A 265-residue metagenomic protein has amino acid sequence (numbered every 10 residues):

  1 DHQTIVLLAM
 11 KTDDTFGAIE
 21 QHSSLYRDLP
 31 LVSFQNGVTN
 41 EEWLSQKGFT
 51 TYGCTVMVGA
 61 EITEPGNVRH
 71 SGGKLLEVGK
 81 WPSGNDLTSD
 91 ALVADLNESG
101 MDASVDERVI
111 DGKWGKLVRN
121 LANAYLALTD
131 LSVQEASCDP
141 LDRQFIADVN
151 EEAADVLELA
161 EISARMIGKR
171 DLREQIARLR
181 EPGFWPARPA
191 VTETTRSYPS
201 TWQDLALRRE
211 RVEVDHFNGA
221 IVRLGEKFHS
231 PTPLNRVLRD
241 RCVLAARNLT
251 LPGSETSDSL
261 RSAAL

Functional and structural regions predicted by a protein language model:
D1-N67: Rossmann-like NAD(P)(H) cofactor-binding subdomain of soluble oxidoreductases
T4, E64-G66, K116-V118, R178 (+1 more regions): Short secondary-structure transition/capping segments
G17-I19, L128, V237: Short, function-defining helix-loop hinge/capping sites that tune catalysis or transport
S24-L25, Q46-T50, R69-R170: Internal alpha-helical scaffold of NAD(P)-dependent oxidoreductase catalytic cores
V38, T55-A60, P82, V109-K113 (+3 more regions): Glycine-rich beta-alpha junction loops
A147, E151-L265: NAD(P)-dependent Rossmann-like dehydrogenase/reductase catalytic/cofactor-binding core
